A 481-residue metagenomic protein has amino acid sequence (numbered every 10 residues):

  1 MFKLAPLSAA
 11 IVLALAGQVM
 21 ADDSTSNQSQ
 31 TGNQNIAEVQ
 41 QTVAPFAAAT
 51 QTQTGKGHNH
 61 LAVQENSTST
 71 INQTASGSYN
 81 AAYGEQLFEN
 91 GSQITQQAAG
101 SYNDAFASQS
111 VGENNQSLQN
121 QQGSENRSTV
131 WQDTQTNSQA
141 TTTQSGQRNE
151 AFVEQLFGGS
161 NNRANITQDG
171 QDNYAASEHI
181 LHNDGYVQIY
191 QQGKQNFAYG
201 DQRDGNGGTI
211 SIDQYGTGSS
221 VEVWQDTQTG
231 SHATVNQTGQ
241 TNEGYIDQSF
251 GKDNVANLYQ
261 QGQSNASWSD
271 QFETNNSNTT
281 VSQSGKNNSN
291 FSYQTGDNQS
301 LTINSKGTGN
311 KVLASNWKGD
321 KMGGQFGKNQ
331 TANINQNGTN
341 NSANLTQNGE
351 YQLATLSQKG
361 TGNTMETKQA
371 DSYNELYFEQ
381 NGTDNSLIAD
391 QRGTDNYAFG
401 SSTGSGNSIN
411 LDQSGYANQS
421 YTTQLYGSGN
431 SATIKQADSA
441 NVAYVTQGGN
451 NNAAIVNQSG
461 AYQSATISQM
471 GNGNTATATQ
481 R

Functional and structural regions predicted by a protein language model:
M1-A21: Gram-negative bacterial Sec-dependent N-terminal signal peptides
D22-R481: Low-complexity repeat regions of mature extracellularly deployed or surface/particle-associated proteins
